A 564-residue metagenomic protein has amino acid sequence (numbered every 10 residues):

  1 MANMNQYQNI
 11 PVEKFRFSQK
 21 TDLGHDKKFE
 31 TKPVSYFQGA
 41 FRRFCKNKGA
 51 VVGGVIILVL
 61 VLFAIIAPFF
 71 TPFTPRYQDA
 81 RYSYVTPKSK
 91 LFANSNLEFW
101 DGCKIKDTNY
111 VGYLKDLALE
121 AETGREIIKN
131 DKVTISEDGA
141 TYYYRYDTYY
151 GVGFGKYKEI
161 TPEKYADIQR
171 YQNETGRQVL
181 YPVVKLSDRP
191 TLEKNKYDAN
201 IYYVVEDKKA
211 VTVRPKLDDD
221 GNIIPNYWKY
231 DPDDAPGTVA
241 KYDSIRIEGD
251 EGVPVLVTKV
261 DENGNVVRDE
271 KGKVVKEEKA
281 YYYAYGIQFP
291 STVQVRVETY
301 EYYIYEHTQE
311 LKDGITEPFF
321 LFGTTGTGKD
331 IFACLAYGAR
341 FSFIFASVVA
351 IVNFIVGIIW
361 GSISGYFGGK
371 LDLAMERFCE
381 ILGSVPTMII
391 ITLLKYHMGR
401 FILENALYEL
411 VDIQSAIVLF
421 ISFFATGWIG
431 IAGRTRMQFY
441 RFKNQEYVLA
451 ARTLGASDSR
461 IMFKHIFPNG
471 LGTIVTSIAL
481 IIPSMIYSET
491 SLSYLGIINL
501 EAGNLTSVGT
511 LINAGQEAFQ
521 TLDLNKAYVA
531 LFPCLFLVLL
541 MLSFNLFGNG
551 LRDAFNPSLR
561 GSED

Functional and structural regions predicted by a protein language model:
M1-K46, F69-T327, D564: Membrane-topology segments of multi-pass transport proteins
E30-P33, K48-V51, F536, L540: Aromatic-acidic/polar surface patches that form glycan- and anion
C45-A50, R340: Short, solvent-exposed loop/edge-beta patches enriched in aromatic
K48-L58, A374, I417, I421: Alpha-helical transmembrane segments of integral membrane proteins
G49-F70, I358, V538: Short, strongly hydrophobic transmembrane alpha-helices
A64-I65, D79, T316-E317, Y487-L492: Residue-level signal for pocket-adjacent positions within structured domains
T324-D564: Alpha-helical transmembrane segments of integral membrane proteins, especially multi-pass inner/plasma-membrane
